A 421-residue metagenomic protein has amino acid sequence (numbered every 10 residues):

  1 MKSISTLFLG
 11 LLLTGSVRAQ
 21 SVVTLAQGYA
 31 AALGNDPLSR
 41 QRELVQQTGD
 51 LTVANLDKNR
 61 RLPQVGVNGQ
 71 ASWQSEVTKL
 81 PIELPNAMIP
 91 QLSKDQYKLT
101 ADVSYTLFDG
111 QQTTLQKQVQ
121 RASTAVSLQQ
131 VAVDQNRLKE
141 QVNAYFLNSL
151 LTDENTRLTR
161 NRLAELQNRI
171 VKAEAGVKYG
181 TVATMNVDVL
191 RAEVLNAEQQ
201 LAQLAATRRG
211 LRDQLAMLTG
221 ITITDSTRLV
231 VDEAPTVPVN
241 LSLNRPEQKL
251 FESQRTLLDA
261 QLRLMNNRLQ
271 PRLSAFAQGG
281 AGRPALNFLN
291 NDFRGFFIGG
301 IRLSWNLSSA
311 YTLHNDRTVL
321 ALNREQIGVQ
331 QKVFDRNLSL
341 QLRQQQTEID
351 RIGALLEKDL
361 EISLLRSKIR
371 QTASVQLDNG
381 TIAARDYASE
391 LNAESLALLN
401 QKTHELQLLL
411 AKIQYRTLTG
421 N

Functional and structural regions predicted by a protein language model:
M1-Y29, L33-D36, G420: Bacterial Sec-dependent N-terminal signal peptides
T6, Y29, S75, I223 (+1 more regions): Acidic, low-complexity, intrinsically disordered peripheral segments
A19-Q64, N68, T181-A183, T219-Q261 (+3 more regions): Bacterial Sec-pathway N-terminal export signals of envelope proteins
V23, D134-K249, E348, I352 (+2 more regions): Periplasmic alpha-helical coiled-coil/stalk elements that build and connect Gram-negative outer-membrane
Y29, T100-D102, F146, I298-R302 (+1 more regions): Membrane-embedded beta-strand positions in outer-membrane beta-barrel channels/transporters
R40, Q64-E83, S104-V133, T256 (+3 more regions): Small/polar (Gly/Ser/Thr/Ala-rich) solvent-exposed segments that form structured loops/beta-strands/short helices used
Q41-D57, D134, L138-R157, A175 (+4 more regions): Amphipathic alpha-helical coiled-coil segments
Q91-D95, F293-G295: Short sequence motifs at beta-strands and strand-loop junctions characteristic of Gram-negative outer-membrane
